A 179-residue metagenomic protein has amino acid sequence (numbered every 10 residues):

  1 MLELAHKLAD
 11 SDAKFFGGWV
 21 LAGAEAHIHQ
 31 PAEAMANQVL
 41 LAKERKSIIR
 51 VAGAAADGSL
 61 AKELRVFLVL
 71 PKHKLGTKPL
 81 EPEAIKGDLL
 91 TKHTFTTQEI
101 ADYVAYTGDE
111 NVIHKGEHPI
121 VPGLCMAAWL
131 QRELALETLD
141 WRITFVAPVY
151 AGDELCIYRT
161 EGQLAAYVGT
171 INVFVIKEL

Functional and structural regions predicted by a protein language model:
M1-A32, E110-V112, P119-T138: Active-site helix/loop of acyl-thioester processing domains in fatty-acid/polyketide metabolism, spanning hotdog-fold
M1-H6, K14-K92, V149-L179: HotDog/MaoC-like acyl-thioester-processing domains
H73, T107, K115, R132 (+1 more regions): Generic alpha-helix signal with a bias toward terminal, lower-confidence helices and secondary-structure junctions
I85-P119: A contiguous, surface-exposed recognition patch within enzymatic or periplasmic domains that forms
T96-E99, T138, T160: Short linear sequence motifs
E133-C156: A conserved acidic, glycine/proline-rich C-terminal tail/linker
